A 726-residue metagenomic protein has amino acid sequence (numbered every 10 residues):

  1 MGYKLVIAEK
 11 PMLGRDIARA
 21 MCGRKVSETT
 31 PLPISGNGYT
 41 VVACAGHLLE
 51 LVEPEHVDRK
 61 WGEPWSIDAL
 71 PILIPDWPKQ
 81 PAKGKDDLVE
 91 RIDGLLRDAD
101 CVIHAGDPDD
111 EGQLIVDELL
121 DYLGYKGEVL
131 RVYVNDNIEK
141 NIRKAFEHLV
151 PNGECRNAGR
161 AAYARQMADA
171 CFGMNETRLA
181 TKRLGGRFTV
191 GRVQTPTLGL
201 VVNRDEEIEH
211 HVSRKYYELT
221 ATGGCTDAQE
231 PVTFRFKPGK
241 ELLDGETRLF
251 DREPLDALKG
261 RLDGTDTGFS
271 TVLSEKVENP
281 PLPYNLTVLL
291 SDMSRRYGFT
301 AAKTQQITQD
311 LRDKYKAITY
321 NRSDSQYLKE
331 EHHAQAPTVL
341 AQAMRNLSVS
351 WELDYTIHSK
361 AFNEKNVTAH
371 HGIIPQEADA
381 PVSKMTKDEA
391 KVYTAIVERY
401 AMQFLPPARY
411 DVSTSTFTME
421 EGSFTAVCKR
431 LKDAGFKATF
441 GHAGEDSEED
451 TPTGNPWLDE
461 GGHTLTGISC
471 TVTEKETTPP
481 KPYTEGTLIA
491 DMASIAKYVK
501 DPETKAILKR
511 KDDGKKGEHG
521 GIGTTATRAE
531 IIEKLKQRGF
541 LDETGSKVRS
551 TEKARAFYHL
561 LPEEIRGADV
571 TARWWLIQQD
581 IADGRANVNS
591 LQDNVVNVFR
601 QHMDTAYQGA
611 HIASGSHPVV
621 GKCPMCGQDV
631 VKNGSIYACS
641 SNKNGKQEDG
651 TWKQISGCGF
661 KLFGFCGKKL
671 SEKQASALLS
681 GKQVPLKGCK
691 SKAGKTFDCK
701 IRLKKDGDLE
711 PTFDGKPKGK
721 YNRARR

Functional and structural regions predicted by a protein language model:
M1-Q166, P479: Intrinsically disordered, low-complexity regulatory segments
G2-L5, I103-P108, G185-R187, L273-L282 (+3 more regions): Conserved short loop/turn motifs at secondary-structure junctions
G2-L5, Y122, T177, H210 (+4 more regions): Basic, low-complexity terminal or inter-domain segments flanking catalytic cores
W77-V102, L200-V201, D292-M293, T394-A401 (+2 more regions): Phosphate-interacting basic helix/loop segments used at nucleotide- and nucleic-acid interfaces
G84, D98, N137-G223, S274: C-terminal or mid-to-C-terminal helical accessory/interaction module adjacent to the motor/catalytic core
L243-L282, D569: Metal- or metallocofactor-binding catalytic centers and their adjacent structured scaffolds across diverse enzyme
D263-N279, S291, T466-P479: Positively charged, polyanion-binding regions of nucleic-acid-associated proteins
